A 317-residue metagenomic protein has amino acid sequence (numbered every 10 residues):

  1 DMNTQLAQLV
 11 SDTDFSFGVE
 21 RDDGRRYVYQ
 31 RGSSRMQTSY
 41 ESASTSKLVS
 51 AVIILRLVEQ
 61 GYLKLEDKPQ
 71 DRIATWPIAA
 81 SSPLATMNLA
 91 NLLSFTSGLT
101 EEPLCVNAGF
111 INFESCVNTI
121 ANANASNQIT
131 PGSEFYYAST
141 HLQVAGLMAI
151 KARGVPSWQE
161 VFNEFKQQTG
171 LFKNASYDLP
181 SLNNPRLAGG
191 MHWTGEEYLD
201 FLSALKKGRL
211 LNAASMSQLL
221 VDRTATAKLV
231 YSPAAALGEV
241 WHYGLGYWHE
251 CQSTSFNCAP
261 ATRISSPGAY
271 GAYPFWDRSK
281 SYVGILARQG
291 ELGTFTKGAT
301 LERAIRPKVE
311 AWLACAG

Functional and structural regions predicted by a protein language model:
M2-E41, G170, H249, Y273-D277 (+1 more regions): A short, well-structured edge-of-sheet supersecondary motif
N3, A7, L55, Q70 (+8 more regions): Non-transmembrane alpha-helical segments in soluble domains of secreted/periplasmic/extracellular proteins
F17, E41-E66, L142-I150, Y198 (+1 more regions): Active-site SXXK
R21-Y29, D71, C105-P131, V155-Y177: Short, charged, amphipathic alpha-helices and their helix-cap/turn boundaries
E41, L57-T100, S126, L147-A188 (+1 more regions): Active-site helix/loop module of the DD-peptidase/beta-lactamase fold, centered on the serine-lysine SxxK catalytic
L92-F95, H141-M148, L187-L211, G244 (+1 more regions): Active-site-proximal alpha-helical segments within enzyme catalytic domains
F172-G189, D222-I285: Active-site Gly/Thr loop motif
R263-G317: Structured C-terminal helix/loop/strand segments within mature extracytoplasmic catalytic/sensor domains
